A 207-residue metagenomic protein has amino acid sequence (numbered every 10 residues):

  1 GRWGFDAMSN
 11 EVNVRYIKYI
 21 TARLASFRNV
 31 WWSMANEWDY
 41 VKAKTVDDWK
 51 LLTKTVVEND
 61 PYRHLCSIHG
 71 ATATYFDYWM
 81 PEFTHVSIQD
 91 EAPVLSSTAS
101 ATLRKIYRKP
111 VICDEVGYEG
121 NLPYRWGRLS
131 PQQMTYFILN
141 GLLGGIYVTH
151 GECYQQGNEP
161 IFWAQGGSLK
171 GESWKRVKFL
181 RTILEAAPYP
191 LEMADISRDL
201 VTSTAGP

Functional and structural regions predicted by a protein language model:
G1-S96: Active-site mouth of glycoside hydrolases
R2, N36-D39, G70, Y78 (+3 more regions): Active-site clefts of carbohydrate-active enzymes
N10, K42, Y124-R128, K170: Hydrophobic alpha-helical scaffolding
R15, K54, E58, T102 (+1 more regions): Charged/polar, solvent-exposed surface patches and flexible loops
I20, V56, L103-R104, G141: Generic structural signal for hydrophobic
V30-M34, L65-I68, T84-I88, P110-E115 (+2 more regions): Structural recognition of the beta-strand scaffold that forms the well-ordered cores of secreted hydrolase catalytic
E58-H64, Y107-R108, G144-I146, A187: Structural alpha-beta junctions
E119-L122, Q132-P207: Aromatic- and carboxylate-lined catalytic core of secreted/periplasmic carbohydrate-active enzymes
